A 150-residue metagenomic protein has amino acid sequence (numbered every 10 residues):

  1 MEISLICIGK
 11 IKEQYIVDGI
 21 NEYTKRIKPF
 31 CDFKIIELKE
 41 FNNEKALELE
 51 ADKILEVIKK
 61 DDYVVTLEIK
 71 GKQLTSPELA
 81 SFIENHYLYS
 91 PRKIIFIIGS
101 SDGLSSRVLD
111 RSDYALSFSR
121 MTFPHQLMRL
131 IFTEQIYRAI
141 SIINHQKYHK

Functional and structural regions predicted by a protein language model:
M1-Y23, I27: N-terminal beta1-alpha1 ligand-phosphate binding loop
I3, I16-I20, K59-K60, S81 (+3 more regions): Positively charged, solvent-exposed patches that mediate nucleic-acid binding
L5, V65, G99, F132: Conserved RecA-like P-loop NTPase ATPase core
I6-I8, I36, I97: Short hydrophobic segments within beta-strands
I11, I69-K72, S100-G103: Short glycine-rich anion-binding loops that position phosphate/pyrophosphate groups of nucleotides and phosphorylated
F30-I95: S-adenosyl-L-methionine/SAH cofactor-binding core of RNA-modifying enzymes
L67, I98, F118: Catalytic metal- and UDP-sugar-binding loop of GT-A-like glycosyltransferases, i.e., residues flanking the conserved
R107-K150: Structured adenosyl-cofactor binding patch, chiefly the S-adenosyl-L-methionine
